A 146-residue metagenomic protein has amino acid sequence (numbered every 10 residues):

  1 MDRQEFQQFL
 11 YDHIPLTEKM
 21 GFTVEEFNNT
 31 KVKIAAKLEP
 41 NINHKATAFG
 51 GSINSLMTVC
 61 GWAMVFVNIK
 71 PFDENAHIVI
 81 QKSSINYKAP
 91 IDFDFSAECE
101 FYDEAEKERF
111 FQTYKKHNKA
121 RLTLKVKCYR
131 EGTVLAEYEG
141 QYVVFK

Functional and structural regions predicted by a protein language model:
M1-P15: Extreme N-terminal tail/first-helix region
L16-A48: Catalytic strand-loop segment that frames the active site of acyl-thioester-processing enzymes
E18-F22, Q81-Y87, R109-F111: Short structured motifs
F27-T30, P90-D94, Y129-T133: A short, structured loop/turn motif at beta-sheet edges
I34, Q81-S83, A97, L122-L124 (+1 more regions): Hydrophobic residues positioned within well-ordered beta-strands of beta-sheet architectures
G51-F72: Active-site helix/loop of acyl-thioester processing domains in fatty-acid/polyketide metabolism, spanning hotdog-fold
F66-D103: Hydrophobic beta-strand-centered segment that forms part of the acyl-chain substrate-binding groove
Y102-K146: HotDog/MaoC-like acyl-thioester-processing domains
